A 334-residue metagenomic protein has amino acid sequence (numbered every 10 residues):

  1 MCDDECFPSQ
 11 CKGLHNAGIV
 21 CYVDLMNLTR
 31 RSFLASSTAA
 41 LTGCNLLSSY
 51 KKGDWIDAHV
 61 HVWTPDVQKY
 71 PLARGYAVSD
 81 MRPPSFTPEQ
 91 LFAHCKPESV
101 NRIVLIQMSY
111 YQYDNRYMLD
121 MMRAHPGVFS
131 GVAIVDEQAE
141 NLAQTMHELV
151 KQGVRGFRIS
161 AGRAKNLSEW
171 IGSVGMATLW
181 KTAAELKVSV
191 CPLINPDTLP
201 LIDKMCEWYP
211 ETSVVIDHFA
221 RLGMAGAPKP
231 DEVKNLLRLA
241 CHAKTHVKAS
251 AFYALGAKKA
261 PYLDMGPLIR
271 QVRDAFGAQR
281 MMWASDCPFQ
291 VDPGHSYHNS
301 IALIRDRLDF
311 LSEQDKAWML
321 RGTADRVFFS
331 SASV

Functional and structural regions predicted by a protein language model:
M1-L28: N-terminal secretory signal peptides
Y22, N27-A58, S79-R102, Q271 (+2 more regions): Mid-to-C-terminal alpha-helical segments outside catalytic/metal-binding sites
W55-P65, I216: Histidine-centered catalytic micro-motifs
H59, M118, A183, V247 (+3 more regions): Conserved, mostly hydrophobic/aromatic
T64-Q90, H94-N101, Q152-A164, T212-S213 (+3 more regions): Active-site gating loops and adjacent loop-to-helix segments of metal-dependent hydrolytic enzymes
T87-L91, D114-Y117, N141-Q144, L199-P200 (+1 more regions): Alpha-helical scaffolding within the catalytic cores of extracellular/periplasmic polymer-degrading hydrolases
Y111-D197, K204-E207, H246-F252, K259: Active-site gating/metal-coordination segments in enzymes
E169-W283: Catalytic pocket-lining loop regions of alpha/beta-barrel enzymes, especially the amidohydrolase/enolase/GH5 lineages
